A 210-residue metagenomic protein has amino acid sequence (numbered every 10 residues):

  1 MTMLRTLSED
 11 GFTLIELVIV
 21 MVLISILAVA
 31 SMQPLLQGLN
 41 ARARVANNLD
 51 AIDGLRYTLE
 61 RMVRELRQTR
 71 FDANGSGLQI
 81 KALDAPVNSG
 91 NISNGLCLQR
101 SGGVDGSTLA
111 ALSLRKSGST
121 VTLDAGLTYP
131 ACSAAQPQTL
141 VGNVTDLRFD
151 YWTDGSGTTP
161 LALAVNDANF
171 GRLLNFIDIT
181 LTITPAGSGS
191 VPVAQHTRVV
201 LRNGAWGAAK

Functional and structural regions predicted by a protein language model:
L4-R67, K210: Aliphatic-rich helix starts adjacent to a transmembrane/signal segment
S25, R148-Y151, N203: Residues that line or immediately flank small-molecule/substrate-binding pockets and catalytic motifs
G75-G77: Post-signal peptide N-terminal regions of Sec-secreted extracellular proteins
Q79-A162, S190-P192, K210: Type IV pilin-like appendage domain
A168, R172-R198: Short, conserved structural patches
L201-K210: Short, low-complexity, Pro/Ser/Thr/Gly-rich segments in the mature regions of secreted, periplasmic
